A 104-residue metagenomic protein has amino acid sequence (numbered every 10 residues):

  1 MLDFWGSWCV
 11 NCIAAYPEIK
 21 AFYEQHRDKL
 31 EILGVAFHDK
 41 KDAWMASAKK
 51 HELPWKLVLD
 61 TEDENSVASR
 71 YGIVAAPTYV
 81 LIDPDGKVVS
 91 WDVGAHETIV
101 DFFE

Functional and structural regions predicted by a protein language model:
M1-A21: Conserved redox-active cysteine motifs that mediate thiol-disulfide chemistry, especially di-cysteine Cys-X(1-2)-Cys
M1-L2, I32, Y79: Hydrophobic beta-strand anchors of alpha/beta hydrolase catalytic cores
F4-G6, V35-H38, D60-T61: Active-site-proximal beta-strand/loop segments in catalytic clefts of secreted hydrolases
W5, A15, I32, S66-V67 (+1 more regions): Catalytic core segments in nucleotide and nucleic-acid processing enzymes
A14-V35, D42, K49-K50, V100-E104: Conserved helix-turn-beta segment immediately C-terminal to the redox Cys motif in thioredoxin-like folds
I32, L57-V58: Conserved beta-strand scaffold positions in the cores of enzyme catalytic domains, especially in NTP/NDP-utilizing
H51-L53, D60-E104: Thiol/disulfide oxidoreductase modules built on the thioredoxin-like
